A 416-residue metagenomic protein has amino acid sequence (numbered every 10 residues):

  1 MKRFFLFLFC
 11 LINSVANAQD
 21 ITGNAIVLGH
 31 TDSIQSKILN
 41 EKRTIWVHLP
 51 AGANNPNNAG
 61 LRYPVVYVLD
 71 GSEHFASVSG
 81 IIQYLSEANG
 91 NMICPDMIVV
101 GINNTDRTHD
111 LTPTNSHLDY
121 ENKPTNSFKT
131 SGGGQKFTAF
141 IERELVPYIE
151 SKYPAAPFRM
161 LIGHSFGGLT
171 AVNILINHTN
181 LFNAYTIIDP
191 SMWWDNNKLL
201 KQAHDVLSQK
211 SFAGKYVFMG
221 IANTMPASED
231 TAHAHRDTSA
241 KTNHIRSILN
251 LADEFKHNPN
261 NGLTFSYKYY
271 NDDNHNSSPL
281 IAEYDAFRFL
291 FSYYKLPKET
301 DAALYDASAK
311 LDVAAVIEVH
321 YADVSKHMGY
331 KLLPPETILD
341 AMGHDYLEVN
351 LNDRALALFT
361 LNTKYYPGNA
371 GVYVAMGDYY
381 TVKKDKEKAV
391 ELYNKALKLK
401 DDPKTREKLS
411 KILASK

Functional and structural regions predicted by a protein language model:
A18-Y63: A domain-start/cap signature at the N-terminus of enzymes
S72-T138: Active-site machinery of serine-nucleophile hydrolases
W194-G262: The feature captures the conserved acid-bearing segment of alpha/beta-hydrolase catalytic domains
G220, I245-A252, K256-D312, A322 (+1 more regions): C-terminal catalytic histidine-bearing segment of alpha/beta-hydrolase fold enzymes
P335-E336, N352-D353, A370-G371, P403-K404: Helix-start (N-cap) detector for alpha-helical repeat units in TPR-like alpha-solenoids, especially tetratricopeptide
H344, D378-T381, K411: Residue-level recognition of tetratricopeptide repeat
A375, K408-L409: Canonical tetratricopeptide repeat
